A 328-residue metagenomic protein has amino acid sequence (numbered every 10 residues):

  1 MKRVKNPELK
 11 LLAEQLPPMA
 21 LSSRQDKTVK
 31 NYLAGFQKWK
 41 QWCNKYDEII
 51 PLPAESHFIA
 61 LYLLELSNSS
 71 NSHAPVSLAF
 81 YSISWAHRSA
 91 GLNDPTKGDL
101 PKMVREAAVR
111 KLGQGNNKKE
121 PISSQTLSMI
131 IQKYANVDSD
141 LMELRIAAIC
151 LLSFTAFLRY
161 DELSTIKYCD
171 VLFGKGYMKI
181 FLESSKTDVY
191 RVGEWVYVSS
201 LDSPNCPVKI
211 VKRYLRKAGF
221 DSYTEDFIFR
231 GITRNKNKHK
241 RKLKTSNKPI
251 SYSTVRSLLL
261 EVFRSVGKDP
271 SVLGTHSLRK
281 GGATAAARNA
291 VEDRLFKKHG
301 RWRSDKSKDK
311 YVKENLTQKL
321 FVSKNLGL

Functional and structural regions predicted by a protein language model:
M1-L328: Extended, non-catalytic subsegments within catalytic or DNA/protein-binding/adaptor domains
